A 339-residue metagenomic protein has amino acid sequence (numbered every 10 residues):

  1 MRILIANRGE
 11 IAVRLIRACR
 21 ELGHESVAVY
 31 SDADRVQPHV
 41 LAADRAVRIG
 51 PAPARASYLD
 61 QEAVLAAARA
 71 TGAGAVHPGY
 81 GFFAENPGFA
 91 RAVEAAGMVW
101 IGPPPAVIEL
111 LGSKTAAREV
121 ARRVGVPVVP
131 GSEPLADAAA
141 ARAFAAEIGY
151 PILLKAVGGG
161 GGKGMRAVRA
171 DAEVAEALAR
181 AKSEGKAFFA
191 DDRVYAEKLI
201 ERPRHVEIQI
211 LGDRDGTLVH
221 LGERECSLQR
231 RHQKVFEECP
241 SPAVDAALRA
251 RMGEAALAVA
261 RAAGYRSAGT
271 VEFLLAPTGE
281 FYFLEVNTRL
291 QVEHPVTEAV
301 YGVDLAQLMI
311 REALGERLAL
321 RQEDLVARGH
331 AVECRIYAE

Functional and structural regions predicted by a protein language model:
M1-V124, A136-A143: ATP-binding N-terminal substructure of ATP-dependent carboxylate-amine bond-forming enzymes
L4-S26, Y30, A46-V47, R69-T71 (+7 more regions): ATP-dependent carboxylate activation and anion-phosphoryl transfer catalytic cores that bind Mg-ATP to form
R55-A56, I108, G164, H294-V296: A generic structural signal for short coil/turn motifs at secondary-structure boundaries
G131-S132: Conserved beta3 strand of the protein kinase N-lobe
F144-L153: Acidic/histidine-enriched active-site and ligand-binding environments that engage anionic O-linkages
